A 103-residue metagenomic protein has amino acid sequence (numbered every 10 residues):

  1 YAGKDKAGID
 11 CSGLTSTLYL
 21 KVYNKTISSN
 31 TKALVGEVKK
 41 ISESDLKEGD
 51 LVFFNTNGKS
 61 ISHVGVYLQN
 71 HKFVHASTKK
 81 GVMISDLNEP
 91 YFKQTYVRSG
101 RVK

Functional and structural regions predicted by a protein language model:
Y1, K25, K40-I41, I61-S62 (+1 more regions): Aromatic- and glycine-rich peptidoglycan recognition patches
Y1-E48: Catalytic cysteine-centered active-site loop
E48-G49, S62-V64: Short, surface-exposed beta-edge/turn micro-motifs
G49-D50, H71: Structural motif
